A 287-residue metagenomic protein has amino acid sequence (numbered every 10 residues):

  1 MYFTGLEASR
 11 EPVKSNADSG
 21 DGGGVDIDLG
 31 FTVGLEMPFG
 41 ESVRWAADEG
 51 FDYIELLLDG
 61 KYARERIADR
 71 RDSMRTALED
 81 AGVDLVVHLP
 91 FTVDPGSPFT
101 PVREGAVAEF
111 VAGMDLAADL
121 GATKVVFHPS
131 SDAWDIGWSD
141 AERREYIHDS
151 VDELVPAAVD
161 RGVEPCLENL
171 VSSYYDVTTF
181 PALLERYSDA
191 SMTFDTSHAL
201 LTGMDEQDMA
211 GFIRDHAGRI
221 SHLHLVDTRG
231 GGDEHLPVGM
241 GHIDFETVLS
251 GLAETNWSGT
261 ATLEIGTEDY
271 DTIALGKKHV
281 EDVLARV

Functional and structural regions predicted by a protein language model:
Y2-A112, A118, S191, L284-V287: N-terminal pre-domain/capping segments
Y2-D26, G40-A47, V177-A182, R186-F194 (+1 more regions): Histidine-acidic metal/acid-base catalytic patches
Y2-P12, M37, E41, D72 (+2 more regions): Active-site acidic/histidine proton-transfer and metal-coordination neighborhood in alpha/beta enzyme cores
I27-V33, I54-L56, L85-L89, V125-F127 (+4 more regions): Hydrophobic faces of well-ordered beta-strands that scaffold small-molecule active sites in alpha/beta enzyme cores
V33-E41, L57-R70, P95-S97, W134-G137 (+4 more regions): Acidic-and-aromatic substrate-binding clefts and catalytic sites of carbohydrate-active enzymes
G50, G121, N256: Conserved functional loop/turn residues at catalytic and ligand-binding sites
L58-G60, P129, D227, E264-I265: Residues that line or immediately flank small-molecule/substrate-binding pockets and catalytic motifs
P90-T92, S130, T228: Short connector loops/turns at beta-strand edges and beta->alpha or beta->beta junctions
